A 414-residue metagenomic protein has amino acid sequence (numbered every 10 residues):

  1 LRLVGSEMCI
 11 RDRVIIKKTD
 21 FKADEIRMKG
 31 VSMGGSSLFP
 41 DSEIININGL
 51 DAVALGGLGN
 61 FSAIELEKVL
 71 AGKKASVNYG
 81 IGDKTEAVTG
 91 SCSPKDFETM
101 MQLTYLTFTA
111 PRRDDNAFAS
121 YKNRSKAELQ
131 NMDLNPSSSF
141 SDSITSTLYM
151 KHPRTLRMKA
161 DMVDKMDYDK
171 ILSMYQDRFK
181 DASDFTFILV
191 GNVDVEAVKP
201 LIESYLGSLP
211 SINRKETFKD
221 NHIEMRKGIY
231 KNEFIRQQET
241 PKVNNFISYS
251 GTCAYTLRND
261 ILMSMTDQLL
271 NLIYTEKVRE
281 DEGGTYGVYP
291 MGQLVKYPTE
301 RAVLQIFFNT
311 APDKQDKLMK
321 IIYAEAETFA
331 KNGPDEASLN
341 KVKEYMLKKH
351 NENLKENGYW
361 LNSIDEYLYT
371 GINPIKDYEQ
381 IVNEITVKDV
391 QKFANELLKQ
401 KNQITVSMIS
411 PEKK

Functional and structural regions predicted by a protein language model:
L1-G5, C9-I10: Single conserved hydrophobic/aromatic residue that forms the stacking wall/gate of nucleotide- or nucleobase-binding
R13-K17: Short hydrophobic-aromatic micro-motifs
K22-A54, L58-A110, Y121-Q130, N135-K165 (+4 more regions): M16 family metallopeptidases and their MPP-like homologs
Q176-R178, H222, I235-E239, V295-P298 (+1 more regions): Replace "in large, NTP-powered and nucleic-acid-processing enzymes" with "in large, NTP-powered factors and other
T186-T252, E412-K414: An aromatic/glycine/proline-enriched structural segment found at the starts of mature extracellular/organellar domains
E276: Long, His/Glu/Asp-enriched segments that create or flank divalent metal/ion-associated functional microenvironments
K388-N395: Low-complexity, intrinsically disordered Gly/Pro/Thr-rich segments
